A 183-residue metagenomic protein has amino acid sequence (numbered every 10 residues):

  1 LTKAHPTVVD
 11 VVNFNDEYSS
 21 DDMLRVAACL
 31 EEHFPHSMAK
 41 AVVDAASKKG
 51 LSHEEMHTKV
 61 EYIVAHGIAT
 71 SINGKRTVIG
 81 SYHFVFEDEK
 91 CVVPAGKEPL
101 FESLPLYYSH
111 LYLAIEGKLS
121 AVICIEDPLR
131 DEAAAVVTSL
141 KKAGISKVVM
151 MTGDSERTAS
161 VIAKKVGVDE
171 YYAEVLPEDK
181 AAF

Functional and structural regions predicted by a protein language model:
L1-F183: Cytosolic catalytic headpiece of P-type ATPases
